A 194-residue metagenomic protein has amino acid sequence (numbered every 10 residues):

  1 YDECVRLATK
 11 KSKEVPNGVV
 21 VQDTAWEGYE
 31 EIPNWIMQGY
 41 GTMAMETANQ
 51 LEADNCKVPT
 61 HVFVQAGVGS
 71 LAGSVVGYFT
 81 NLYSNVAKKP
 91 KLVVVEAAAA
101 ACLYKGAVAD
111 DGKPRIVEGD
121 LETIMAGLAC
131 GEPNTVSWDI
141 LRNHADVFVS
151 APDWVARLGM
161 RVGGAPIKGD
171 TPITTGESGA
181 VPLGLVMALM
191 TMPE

Functional and structural regions predicted by a protein language model:
Y1-E194: PLP-dependent amino-acid enzyme catalytic core
